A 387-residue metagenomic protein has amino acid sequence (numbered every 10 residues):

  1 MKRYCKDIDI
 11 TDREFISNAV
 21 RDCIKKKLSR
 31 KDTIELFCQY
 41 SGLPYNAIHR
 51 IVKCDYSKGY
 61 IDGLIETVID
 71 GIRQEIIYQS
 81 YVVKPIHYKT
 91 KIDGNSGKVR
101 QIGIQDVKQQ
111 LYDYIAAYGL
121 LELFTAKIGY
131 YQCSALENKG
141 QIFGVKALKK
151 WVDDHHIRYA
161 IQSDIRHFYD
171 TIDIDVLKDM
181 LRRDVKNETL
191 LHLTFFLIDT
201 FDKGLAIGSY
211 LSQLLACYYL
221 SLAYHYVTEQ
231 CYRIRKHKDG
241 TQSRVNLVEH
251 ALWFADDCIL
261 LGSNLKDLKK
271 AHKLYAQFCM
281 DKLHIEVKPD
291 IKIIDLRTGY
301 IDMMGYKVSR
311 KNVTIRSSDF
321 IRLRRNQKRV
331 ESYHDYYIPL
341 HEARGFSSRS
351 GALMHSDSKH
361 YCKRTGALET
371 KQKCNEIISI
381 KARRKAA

Functional and structural regions predicted by a protein language model:
M1-D70, A387: Non-catalytic, polymerase-adjacent accessory regions of viral genome-replication enzymes
M1-K6, S57, I61, I77 (+8 more regions): Right-hand nucleic-acid polymerase module
K6, D113-D173: Active-site-proximal segment of RNA-dependent polymerases
V52-D55, K84-L111, I128-E137, L197-Y218: Short, conserved non-catalytic motifs in the polymerase core
T67-Y88, K178-T189: An acidic intrinsically disordered interaction segment
I86, W253-D256, D290: Short Gly/Ser/Thr- and Asp/Glu-enriched loop/turn motifs at secondary-structure junctions
A147-A255, I259-L274, D295: Conserved polymerase palm-domain catalytic core
